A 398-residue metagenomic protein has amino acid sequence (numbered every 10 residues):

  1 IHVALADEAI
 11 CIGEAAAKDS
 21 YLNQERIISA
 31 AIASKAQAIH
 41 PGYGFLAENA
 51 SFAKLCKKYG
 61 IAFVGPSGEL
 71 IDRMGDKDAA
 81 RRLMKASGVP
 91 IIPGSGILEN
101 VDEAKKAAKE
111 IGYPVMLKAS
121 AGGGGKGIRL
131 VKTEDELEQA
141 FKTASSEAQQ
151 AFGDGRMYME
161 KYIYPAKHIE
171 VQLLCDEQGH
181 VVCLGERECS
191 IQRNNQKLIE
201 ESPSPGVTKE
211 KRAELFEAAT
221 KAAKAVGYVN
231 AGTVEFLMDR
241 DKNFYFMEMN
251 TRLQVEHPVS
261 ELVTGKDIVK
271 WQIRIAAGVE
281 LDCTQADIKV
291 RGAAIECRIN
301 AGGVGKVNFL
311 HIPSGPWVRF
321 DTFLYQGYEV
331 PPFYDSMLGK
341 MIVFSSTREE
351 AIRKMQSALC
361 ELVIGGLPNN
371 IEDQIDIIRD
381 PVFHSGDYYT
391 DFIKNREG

Functional and structural regions predicted by a protein language model:
I1-A86, E99-K106, E350: ATP-binding N-terminal substructure of ATP-dependent carboxylate-amine bond-forming enzymes
A9-I10, I32-S34, A50, G65 (+4 more regions): ATP-dependent carboxylate activation and anion-phosphoryl transfer catalytic cores that bind Mg-ATP to form
A17, G42-Y43, E69-L70, G94 (+2 more regions): A generic secondary-structure micro-motif detector that highlights 1-2 residue hydrophobic/ambivalent hotspots embedded
Y21, M74, S95-E99, V131-E134 (+1 more regions): Conserved aromatic
H40, A62-V64, I92, M116 (+1 more regions): Structural detector of well-ordered beta-strand residues that form the stable sheet scaffold of enzyme domains
R81-I92, Y113-P114: A polyampholytic, Gly/Pro-enriched intrinsically disordered region
G94, K106, A166: Catalytic core of soluble alpha/beta enzymes
K106-M116: Acidic/histidine-enriched active-site and ligand-binding environments that engage anionic O-linkages
